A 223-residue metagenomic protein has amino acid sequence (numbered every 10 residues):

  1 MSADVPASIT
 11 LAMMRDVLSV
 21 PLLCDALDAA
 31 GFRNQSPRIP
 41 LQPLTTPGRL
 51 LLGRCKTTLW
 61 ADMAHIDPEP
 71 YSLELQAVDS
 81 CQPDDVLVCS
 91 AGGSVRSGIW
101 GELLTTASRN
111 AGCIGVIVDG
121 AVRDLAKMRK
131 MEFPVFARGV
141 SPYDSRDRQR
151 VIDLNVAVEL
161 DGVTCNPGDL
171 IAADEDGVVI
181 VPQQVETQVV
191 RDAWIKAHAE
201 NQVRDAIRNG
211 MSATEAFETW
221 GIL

Functional and structural regions predicted by a protein language model:
M1, L11-R15, R191, F217-L223: Long, charged alpha-helical interface segments
M1-E69, L73, D79, A199 (+1 more regions): Intrinsically disordered, low-complexity regions enriched in acidic/Ser/Thr/Pro/Gln residues
S36-I39, W60, V88-S90, V116-G120 (+2 more regions): General beta-strand structural signal in soluble alpha/beta enzymes
L52-C55, Q82-D85, A111-I114, K130-F133 (+3 more regions): Short coil/turn connectors at secondary-structure junctions
A77-D119: Extracellular/luminal Protease-associated
A107-N110, I114-P142, D147: Ligand/cofactor pocket segment of small-molecule handling proteins
V140-A216: Acidic, glycine-rich flexible loop/linker segments
